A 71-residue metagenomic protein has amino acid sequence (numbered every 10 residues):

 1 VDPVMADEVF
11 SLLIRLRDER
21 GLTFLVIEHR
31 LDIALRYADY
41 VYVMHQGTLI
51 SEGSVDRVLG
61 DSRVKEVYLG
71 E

Functional and structural regions predicted by a protein language model:
V1-E71: Glycine-rich phosphate-binding loops of nucleotide-dependent enzymes
